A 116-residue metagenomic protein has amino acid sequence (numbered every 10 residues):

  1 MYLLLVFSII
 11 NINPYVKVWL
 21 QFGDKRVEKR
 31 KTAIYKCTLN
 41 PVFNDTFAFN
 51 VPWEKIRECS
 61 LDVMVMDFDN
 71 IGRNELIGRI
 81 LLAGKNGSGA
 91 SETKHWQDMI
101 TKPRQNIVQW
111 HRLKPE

Functional and structural regions predicted by a protein language model:
M1-T38: Calcium-regulated, polybasic anionic-phospholipid
Y15, E28-L39, F43-N50, D62-E116: C2 and C2-like phospholipid-binding beta-sandwich domains
N50-I56: Short, surface-exposed loop/turn segments at beta-strand-coil junctions that are enriched for proline with nearby
R57-L61: Exposed beta-strand face motif in extracellular beta-rich ectodomains
